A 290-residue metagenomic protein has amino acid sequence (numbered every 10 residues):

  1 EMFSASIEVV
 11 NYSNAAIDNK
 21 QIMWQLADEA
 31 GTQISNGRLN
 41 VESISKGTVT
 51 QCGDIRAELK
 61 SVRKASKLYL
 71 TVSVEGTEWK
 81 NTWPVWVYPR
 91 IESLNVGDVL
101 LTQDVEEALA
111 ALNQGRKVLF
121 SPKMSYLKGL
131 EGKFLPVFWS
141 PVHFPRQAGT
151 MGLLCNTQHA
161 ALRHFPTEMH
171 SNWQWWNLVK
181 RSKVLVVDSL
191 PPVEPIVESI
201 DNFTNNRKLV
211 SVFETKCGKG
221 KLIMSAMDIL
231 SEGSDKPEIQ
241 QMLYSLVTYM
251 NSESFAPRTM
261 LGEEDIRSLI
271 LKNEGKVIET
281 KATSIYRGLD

Functional and structural regions predicted by a protein language model:
M2-E42, Q51-E58, K64-E75: Beta-strand-rich binding/interaction modules
A27-E29, E75-W79, R207, K216-G218: Short strand-coil-strand connectors
N40-S45, E78-L94: Short beta-strand elements
G47-I55, K219, I223-M224: Short Pro-Gly-centered flexible turn/kink motifs
W86-D104, P257: Low-complexity, Pro/Ser/Thr- and charge-rich linker/hinge segments at domain boundaries
G97-V142, K216-K221, S225, L246-Y249 (+1 more regions): Short alpha-beta junction capping motif
M124-K128, S140-P237, S254-D290: Catalytic beta-strand/loop cores that center a nucleophilic Ser/Cys/Thr and support acyl-enzyme chemistry
E238-N251: Short amphipathic C-terminal alpha-helix that caps PH/PH-like domains
